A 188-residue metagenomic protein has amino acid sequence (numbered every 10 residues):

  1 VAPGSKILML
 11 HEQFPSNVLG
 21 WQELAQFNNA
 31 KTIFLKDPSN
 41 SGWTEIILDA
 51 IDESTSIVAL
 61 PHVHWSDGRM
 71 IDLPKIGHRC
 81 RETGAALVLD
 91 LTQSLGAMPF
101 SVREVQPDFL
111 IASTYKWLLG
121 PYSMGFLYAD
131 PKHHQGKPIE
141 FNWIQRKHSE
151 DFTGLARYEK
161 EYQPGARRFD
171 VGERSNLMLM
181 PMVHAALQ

Functional and structural regions predicted by a protein language model:
V1-Q188: Pyridoxal 5′-phosphate
